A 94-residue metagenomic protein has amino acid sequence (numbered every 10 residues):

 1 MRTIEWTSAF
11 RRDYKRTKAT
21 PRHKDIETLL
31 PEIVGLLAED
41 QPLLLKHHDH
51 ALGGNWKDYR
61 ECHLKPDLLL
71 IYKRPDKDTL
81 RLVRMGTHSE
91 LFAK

Functional and structural regions predicted by a protein language model:
M1-P66, P75-R81, S89-K94: Basic, Lys/Arg-enriched alpha-helical interface segments
L69: Broad gene-expression machinery/nucleic-acid interaction feature
Y72: Acidic, metal-associated active-site segment
G86: Residues forming the ATP-binding cleft of Hanks-type serine/threonine protein kinase domains
